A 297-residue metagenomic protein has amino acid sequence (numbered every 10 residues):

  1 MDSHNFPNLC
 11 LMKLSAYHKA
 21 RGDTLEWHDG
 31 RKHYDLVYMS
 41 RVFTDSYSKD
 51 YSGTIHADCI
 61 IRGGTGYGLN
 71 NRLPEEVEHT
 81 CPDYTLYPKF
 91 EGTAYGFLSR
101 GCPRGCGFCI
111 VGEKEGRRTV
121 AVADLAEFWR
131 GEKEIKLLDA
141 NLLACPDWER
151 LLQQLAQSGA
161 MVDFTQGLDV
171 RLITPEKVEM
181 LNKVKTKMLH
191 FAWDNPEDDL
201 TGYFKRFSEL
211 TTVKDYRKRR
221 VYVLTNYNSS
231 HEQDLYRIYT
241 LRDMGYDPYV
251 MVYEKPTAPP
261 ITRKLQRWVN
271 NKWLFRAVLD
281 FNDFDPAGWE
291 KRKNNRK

Functional and structural regions predicted by a protein language model:
M1-C59, G68: A short, structured N-terminal alpha-helical element that caps or precedes a catalytic domain
S3, Y38-V42, I110-F207, R217-Y227 (+1 more regions): Core AdoMet radical
C10, K89-A126: Canonical Radical SAM [4Fe-4S] cluster-binding loop centered on the CxxxCxxC motif and its immediate flanking residues
L14, K49-H56, L151, E176-M180 (+2 more regions): A general structural detector for well-ordered alpha-helical segments in enzyme core domains, enriched
K19, A156, Y239-D243: Anion (oxyanion) recognition and catalysis
I55-G63, A160, D215-R217, Y246: A short helix->loop->beta-strand "cap" motif at the edges of active sites that frequently abuts
D58-T85: Ser/Thr/Gly-rich flexible loops in soluble cytosolic domains mediating phosphotransfer, phosphorylation
K183, M188-H190, E197-K297: A structural motif corresponding to the C-terminal lobe/cap of the Radical SAM core domain
